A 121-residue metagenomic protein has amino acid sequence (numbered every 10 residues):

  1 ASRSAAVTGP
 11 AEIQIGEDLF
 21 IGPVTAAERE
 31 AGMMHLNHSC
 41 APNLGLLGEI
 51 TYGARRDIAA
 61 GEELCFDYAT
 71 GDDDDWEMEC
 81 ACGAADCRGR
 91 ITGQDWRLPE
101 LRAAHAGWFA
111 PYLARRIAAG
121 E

Functional and structural regions predicted by a protein language model:
A1-L44: Catalytic cores of histone-lysine modification enzymes
H38-E121: C-terminal SET catalytic tail plus cysteine-rich post-SET Zn-binding segment of SAM-dependent SET-domain
